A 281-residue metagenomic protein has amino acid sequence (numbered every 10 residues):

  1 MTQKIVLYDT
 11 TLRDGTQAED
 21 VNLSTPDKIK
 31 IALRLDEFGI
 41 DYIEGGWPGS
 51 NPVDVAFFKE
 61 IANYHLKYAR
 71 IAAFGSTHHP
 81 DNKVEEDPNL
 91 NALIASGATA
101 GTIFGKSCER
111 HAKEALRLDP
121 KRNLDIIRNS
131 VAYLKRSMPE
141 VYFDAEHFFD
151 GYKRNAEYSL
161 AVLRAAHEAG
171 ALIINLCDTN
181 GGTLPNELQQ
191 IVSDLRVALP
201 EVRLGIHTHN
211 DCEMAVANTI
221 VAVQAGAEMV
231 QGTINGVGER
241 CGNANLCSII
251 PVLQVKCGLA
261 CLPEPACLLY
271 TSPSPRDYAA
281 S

Functional and structural regions predicted by a protein language model:
T2-H79, K83: N-terminal capping/small domains of soluble enzymes
L12-P26, G75-K83, E114-D119, H147-A156 (+1 more regions): Active-site mouth loops of central-metabolism enzymes
G15, L35, G101, F143 (+3 more regions): Conserved, mostly hydrophobic/aromatic
P26-F38, E86-I103, S107-K113, K121 (+2 more regions): Alpha/beta enzyme core
D41-H65, F74-T77, K106-R117, H147-D150 (+1 more regions): Glycine-rich, proline-tolerant flexible connector loops at the mouths of alpha/beta enzymes
V55-S76, D125-S137, I191-L204: Alpha-helix-loop-beta-strand connector modules within alpha/beta enzyme cores
M214-A225: Catalytic cores of alpha/beta
Y270-S281: Single conserved hydrophobic/aromatic residue that forms the stacking wall/gate of nucleotide- or nucleobase-binding
